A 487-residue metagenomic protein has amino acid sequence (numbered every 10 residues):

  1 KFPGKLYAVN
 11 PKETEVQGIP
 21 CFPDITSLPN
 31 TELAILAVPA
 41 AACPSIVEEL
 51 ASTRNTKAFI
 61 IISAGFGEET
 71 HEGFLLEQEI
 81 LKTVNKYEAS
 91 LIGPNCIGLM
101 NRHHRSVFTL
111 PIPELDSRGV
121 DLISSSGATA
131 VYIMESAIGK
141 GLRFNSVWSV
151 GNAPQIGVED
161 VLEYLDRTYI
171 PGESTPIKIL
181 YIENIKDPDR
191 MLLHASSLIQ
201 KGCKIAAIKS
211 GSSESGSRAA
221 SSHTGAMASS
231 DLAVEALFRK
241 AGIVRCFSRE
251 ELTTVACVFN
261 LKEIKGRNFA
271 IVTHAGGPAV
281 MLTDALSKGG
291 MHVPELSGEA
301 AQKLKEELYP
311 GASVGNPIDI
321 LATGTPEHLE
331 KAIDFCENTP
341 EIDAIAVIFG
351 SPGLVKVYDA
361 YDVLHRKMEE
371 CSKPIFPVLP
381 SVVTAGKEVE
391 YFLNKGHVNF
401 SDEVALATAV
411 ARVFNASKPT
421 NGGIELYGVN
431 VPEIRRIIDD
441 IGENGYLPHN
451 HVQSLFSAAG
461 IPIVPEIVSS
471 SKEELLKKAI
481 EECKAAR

Functional and structural regions predicted by a protein language model:
K1-R487: Catalytic-core regions of core metabolic enzymes, especially those transforming organic acids/acyl-group intermediates
